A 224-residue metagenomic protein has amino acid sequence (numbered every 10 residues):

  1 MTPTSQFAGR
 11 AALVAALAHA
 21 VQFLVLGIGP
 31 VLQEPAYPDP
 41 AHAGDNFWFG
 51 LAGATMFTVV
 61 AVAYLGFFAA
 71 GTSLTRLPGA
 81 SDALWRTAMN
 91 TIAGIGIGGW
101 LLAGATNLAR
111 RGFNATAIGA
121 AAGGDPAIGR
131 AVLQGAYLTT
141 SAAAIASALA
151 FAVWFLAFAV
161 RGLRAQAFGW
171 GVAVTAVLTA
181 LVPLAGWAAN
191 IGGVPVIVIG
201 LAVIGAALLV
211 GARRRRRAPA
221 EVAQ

Functional and structural regions predicted by a protein language model:
T2-Q224: Hydrophobic, aromatic-enriched alpha-helical segments typical of multi-pass transmembrane helices
